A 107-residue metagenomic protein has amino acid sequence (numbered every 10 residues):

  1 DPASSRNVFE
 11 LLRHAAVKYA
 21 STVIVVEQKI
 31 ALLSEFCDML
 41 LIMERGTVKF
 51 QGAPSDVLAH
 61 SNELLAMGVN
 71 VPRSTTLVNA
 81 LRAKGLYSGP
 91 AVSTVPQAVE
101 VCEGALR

Functional and structural regions predicted by a protein language model:
P2-S4: Helix N-cap at the start of a conserved alpha-helix in ABC-type nucleotide-binding domains
R6-K18: Helical segment within the ABC ATPase nucleotide-binding domain
S21: Switch/coupling loops of ABC transporter nucleotide-binding domains
E27-Q28: H-loop/switch region of ABC-family ATPase nucleotide-binding domains
L33-E35: A short, surface-exposed alpha-helical micro-motif characterized by mixed small hydrophobic and charged/polar residues
R45-G46: Conserved ABC ATPase "signature" C-loop
Q51-G52: ABC ATPase "signature
L64-R107: ABC ATPase nucleotide-binding domains
